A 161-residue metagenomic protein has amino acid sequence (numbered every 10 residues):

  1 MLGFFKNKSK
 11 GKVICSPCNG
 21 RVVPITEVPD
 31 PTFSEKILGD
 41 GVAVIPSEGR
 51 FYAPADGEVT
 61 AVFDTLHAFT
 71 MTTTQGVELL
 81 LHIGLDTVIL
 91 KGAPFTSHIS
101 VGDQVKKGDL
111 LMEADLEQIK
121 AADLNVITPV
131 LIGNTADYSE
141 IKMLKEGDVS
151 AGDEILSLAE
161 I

Functional and structural regions predicted by a protein language model:
M1-I161: Contiguous, well-folded functional domains in the mature portion of proteins
